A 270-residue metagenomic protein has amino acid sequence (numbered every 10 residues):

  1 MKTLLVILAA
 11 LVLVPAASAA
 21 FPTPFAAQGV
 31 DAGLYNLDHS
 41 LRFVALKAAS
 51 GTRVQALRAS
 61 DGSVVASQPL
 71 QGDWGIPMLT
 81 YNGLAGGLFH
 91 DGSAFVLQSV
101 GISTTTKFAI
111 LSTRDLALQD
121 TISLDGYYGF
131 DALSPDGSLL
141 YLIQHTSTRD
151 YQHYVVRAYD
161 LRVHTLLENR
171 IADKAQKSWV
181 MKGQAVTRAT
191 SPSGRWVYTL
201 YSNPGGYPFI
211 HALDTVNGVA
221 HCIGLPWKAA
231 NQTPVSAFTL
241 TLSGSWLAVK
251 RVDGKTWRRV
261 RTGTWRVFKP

Functional and structural regions predicted by a protein language model:
L5-A16: Bacterial N-terminal signal peptides
A19-G62: An edge-strand/N-cap motif at the start of beta-rich repeat modules
A20-G29, S63-M78, A117-S123, T165-V180 (+2 more regions): A short beta-strand motif characteristic of beta-propeller blades
A27-L37, G72-L88, L124-D136, A175-A189 (+1 more regions): Repeated scaffold domains used in trafficking and secretory/extracellular systems, primarily beta-propellers
H39-R42, D91-S93, D136-S138, S193-R195 (+1 more regions): Short coil/turn segments that connect the beta-strands within blades of beta-propeller domains
V44, V96-Q98, L142-I143, T199 (+1 more regions): Residue position within the beta-strands of beta-propeller blades
K47-G51, V100-T104, H145-Y151, S202-Y207 (+1 more regions): Short glycine/acidic-enriched loop and turn motifs that connect beta-strands
A59-G62, S112-L116, D160-H164, D214-G218 (+1 more regions): Short loop/turn segments that connect beta-strands within beta-propeller blades
